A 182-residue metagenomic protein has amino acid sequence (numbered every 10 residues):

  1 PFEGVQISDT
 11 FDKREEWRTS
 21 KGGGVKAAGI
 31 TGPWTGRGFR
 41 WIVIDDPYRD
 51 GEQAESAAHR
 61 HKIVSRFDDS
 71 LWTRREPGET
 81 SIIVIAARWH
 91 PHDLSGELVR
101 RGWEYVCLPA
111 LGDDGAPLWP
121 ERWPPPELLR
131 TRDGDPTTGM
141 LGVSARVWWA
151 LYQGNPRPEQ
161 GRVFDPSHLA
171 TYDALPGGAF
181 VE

Functional and structural regions predicted by a protein language model:
P1, H90-H92, S144: Short, basic alpha-helical nucleic acid-contact segments in DNA-binding proteins and DNA transaction factors
P1-T31: Conserved nucleotide-state-sensing and coupling region of NTP-binding domains
F2-K13, G38-F39, Y48, G142 (+1 more regions): Conserved GTP-binding G-domain of TRAFAC-class P-loop NTPases and closely related GTPase folds
F2-V5, G112-G115, W119: A glycine-rich helix N-cap at a beta->alpha junction
K21, T31, A86-W89, G112 (+1 more regions): Short, flexible loop/turn elements at secondary-structure junctions
G32-R40, P176-G178: Short basic/glycine-enriched coil/helix segment immediately N-terminal to the Walker B
W41-G115: Signature of the SF2 helicase/ATPase Hel1-core->accessory helical subdomain module
A116-E182: ATPase catalytic-site recognition across NTP-hydrolyzing enzymes
